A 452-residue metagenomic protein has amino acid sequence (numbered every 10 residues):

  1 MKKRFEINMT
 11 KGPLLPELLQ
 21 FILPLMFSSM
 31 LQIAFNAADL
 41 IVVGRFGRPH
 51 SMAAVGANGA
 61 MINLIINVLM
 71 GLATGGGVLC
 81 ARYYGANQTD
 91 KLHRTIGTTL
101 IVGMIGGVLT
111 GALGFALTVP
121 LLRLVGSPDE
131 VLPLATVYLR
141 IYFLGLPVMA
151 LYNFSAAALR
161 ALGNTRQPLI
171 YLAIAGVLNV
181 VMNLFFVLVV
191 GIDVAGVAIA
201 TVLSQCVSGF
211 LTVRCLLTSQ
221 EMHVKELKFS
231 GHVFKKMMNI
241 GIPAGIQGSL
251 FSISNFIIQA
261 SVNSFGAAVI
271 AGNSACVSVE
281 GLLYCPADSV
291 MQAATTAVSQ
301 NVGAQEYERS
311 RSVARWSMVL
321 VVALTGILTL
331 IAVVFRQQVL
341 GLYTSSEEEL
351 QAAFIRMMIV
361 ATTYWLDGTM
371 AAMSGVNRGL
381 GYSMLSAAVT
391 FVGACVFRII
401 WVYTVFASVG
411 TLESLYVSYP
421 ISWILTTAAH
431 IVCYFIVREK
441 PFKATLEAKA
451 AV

Functional and structural regions predicted by a protein language model:
M1-I22, C80-P147, V189-I242, V298-T363 (+1 more regions): Short alpha-helical transmembrane segments in multi-pass integral membrane proteins
K11, L15-A34, A38, M61-V68 (+8 more regions): Residue-level signal for short hydrophobic patches within transmembrane helices of multi-pass membrane transporters
Q20-D39, I141, A175, S204-S208 (+2 more regions): Transmembrane helical elements of multi-pass membrane transporters/channels
M30, A34-A53, L122-D129, F185-I192 (+4 more regions): Helix-terminus/linker motif at the lipid-water interface of multi-pass membrane proteins
G47-A60, A135, L139, A198 (+3 more regions): Small-residue hotspots at the loop-to-helix junctions and early N-terminal turns of transmembrane alpha-helices
M52-A112, M149-P168, G272-R336, D367-T390 (+1 more regions): Small-residue-rich hydrophobic transmembrane alpha-helices
L64-N67, N179-L184, S208-V213, L282-C285 (+3 more regions): Hydrophobic transmembrane alpha-helices of multi-pass small-molecule transporters
A73, Y142-R160, P168-G176, V197-T212 (+4 more regions): Short runs within selected transmembrane alpha-helices of multi-pass transporters and secretion channels
